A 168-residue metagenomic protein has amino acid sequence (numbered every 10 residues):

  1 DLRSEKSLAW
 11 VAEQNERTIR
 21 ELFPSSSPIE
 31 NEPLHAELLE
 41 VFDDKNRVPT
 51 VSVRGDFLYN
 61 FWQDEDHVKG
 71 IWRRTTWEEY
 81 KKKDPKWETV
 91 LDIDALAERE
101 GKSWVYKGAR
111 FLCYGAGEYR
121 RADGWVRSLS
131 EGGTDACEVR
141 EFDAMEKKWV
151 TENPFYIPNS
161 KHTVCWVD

Functional and structural regions predicted by a protein language model:
D1-D168: Beta-propeller folds
